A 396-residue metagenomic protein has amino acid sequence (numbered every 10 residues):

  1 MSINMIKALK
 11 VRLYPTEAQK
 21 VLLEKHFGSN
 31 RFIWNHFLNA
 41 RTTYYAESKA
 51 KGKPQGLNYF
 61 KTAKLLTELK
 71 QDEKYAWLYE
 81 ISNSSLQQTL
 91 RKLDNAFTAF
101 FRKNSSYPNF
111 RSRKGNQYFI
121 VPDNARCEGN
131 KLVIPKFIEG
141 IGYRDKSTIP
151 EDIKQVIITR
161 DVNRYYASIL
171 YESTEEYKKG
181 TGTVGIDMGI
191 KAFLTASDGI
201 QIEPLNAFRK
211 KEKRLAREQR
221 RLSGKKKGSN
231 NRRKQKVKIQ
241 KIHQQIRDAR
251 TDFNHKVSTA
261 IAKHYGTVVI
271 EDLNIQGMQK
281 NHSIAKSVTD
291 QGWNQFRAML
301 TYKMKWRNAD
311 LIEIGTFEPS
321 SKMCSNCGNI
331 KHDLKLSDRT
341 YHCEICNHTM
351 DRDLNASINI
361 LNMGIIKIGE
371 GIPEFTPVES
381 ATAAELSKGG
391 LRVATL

Functional and structural regions predicted by a protein language model:
M1-L86: Gly/serine-rich nucleotide phosphate-binding loop at the start of the catalytic core of nucleotide/ADP-ribose-handling
S2, I6, E175, K286-S287 (+1 more regions): Positively charged, low-complexity nucleic-acid-binding target-recognition regions
A46-Y75, I153-Q155, D161-V184, M188-R297 (+1 more regions): Substrate-contacting helices/loops that form the catalytic groove of nucleic-acid and nucleotide-polymer processing
Y59-D161: Acidic carboxylate diad motif detector
A125-R126, N130-K136, A192-A196, R339-H342: Short polybasic amphipathic segments
E128, D161-V162, S197-I200, C327 (+1 more regions): Short acidic-glycine loop/turn motifs at beta-strand connectors
K131-I141, I169-T174, G199-I200, N347: Secondary-structure transition/turn motif
